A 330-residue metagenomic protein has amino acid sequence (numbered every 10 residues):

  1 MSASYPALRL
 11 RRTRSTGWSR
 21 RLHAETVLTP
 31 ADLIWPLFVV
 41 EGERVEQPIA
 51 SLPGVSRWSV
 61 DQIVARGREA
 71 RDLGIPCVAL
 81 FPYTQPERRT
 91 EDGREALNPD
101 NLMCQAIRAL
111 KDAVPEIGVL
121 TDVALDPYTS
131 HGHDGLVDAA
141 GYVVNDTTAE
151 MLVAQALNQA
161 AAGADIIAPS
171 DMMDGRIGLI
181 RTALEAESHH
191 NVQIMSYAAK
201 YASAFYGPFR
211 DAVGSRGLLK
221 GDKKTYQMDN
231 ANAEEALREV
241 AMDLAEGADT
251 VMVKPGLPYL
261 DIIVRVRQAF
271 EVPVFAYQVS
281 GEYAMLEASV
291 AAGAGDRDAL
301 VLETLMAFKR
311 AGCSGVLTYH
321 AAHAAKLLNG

Functional and structural regions predicted by a protein language model:
S2-Y5, T16, L28-I34, V40-G330: Alpha/beta enzyme core
P6-R12: Exposed beta-strand/loop interface patches that mediate assembly or binding
R11, W18-S19: Acidic, Ser/Thr/Pro-rich intrinsically disordered transcriptional activation regions
L22, W35: A broad, low-specificity signal marking well-ordered, structured residues that form hydrophobic/aromatic
